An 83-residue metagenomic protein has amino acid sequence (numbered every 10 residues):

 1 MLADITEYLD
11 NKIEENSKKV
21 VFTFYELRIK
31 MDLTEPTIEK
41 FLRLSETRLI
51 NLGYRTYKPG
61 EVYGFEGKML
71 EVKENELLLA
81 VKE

Functional and structural regions predicted by a protein language model:
M1-I5, L27-K30, E35-R43: A generic structural signal for ordered secondary structure
M1-V20: Positively charged, polyanion-binding regions of nucleic-acid-associated proteins
I5-D10, N51-G53, Y57-G60, F65-G67: Short small/polar-residue motifs
S17, V21, I50-G53: Residue-level signal for secondary-structure boundary elements
K18-K30: Short acidic, hydrophobic short linear motifs in intrinsically disordered regions
T34-K58: Charge-enriched amphipathic alpha-helical scaffolds
P59-E83: Short, cationic-aromatic polyanion-contact patches
